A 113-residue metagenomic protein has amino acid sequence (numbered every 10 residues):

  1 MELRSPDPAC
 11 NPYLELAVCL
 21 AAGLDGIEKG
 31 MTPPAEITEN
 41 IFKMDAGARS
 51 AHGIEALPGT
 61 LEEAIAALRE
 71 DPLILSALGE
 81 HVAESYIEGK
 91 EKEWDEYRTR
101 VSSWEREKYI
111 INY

Functional and structural regions predicted by a protein language model:
M1-Y113: Catalytic-core signal marking the mid-to-C-terminal active-site face
